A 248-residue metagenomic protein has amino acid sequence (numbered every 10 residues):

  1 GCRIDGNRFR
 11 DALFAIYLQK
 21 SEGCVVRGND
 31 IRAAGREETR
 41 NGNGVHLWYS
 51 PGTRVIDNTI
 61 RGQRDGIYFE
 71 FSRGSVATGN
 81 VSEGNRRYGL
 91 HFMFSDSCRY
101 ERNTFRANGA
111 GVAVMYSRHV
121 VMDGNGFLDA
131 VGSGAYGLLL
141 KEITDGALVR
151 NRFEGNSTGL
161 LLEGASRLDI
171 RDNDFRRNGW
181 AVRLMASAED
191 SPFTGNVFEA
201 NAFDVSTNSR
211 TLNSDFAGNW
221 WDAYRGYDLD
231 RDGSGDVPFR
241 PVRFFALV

Functional and structural regions predicted by a protein language model:
G1, R10-L18, E38-W48, G62-Y68 (+5 more regions): Extracellular beta-strand/beta-solenoid scaffold signature
R3, F127, V131-G137, E154-G155 (+2 more regions): Functionally critical loop-and-helix segments that line ligand-binding/catalytic clefts of soluble enzyme domains
R3-V26, Y100-S117, N178, V182-A188 (+1 more regions): Generic detector of contiguous secondary-structure segments
I4, I16, K20-S21, V26 (+19 more regions): Parallel beta-helix/beta-solenoid
R8, E22, D30, P51 (+1 more regions): Short, flexible active-site-adjacent loop segments at beta-strand->alpha-helix junctions, enriched in small/polar
A113, R150-N151: Short, conserved, surface-exposed binding loops centered on an aromatic residue
